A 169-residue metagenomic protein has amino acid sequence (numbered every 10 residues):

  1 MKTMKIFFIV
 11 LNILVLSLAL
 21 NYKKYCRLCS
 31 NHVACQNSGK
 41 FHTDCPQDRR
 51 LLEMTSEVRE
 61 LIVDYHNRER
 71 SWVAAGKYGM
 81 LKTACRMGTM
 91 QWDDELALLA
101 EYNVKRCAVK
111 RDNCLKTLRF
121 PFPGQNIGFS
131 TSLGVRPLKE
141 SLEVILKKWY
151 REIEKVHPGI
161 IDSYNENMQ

Functional and structural regions predicted by a protein language model:
K2-Q169: Mature extracellular or exoplasmic CAP/SCP-family domains and secreted bioactive peptides
